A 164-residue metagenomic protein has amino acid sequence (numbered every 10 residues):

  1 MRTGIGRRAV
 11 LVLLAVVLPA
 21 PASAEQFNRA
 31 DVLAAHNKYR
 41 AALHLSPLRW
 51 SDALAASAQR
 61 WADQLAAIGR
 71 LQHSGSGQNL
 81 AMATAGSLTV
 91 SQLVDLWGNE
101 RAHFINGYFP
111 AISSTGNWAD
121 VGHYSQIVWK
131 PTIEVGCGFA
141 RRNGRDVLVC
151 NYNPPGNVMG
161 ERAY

Functional and structural regions predicted by a protein language model:
M1-V10: Bacterial N-terminal signal peptides that target proteins for export
V10-P19: Bacterial N-terminal signal peptides
A20-A24: Sec/Tat signal peptide C-region and signal peptidase I cleavage site
E25-G77: Short, well-ordered surface patches within globular domains
I68, A83, E100: Phosphate/oxyanion-binding loops and surfaces in catalytic or ligand/nucleic-acid-binding neighborhoods
R70, A81, Y124-V128: A structural signal for short loop-to-beta-strand junctions that line the ligand-binding cleft of periplasmic/secreted
S76, S87-Y164: Disulfide-stabilized extracellular recognition modules
Q78-T84: Well-structured core secondary-structure elements of compact alpha/beta domains
